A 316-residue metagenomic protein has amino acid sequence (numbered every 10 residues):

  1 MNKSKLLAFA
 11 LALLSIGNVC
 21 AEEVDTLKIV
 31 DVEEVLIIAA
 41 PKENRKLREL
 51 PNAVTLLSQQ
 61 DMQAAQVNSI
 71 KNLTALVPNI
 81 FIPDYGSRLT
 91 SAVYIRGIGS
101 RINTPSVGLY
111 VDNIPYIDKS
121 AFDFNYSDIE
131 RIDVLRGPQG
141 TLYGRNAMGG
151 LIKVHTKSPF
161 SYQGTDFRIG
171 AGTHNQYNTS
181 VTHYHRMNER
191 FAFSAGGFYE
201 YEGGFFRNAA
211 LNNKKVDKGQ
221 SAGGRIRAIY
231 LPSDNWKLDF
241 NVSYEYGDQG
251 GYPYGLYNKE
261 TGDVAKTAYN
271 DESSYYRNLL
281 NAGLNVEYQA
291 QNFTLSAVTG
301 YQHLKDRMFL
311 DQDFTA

Functional and structural regions predicted by a protein language model:
E22-Q63: Short, acidic, small-residue-rich periplasmic hinge/interaction motif at the N-terminus of Gram-negative outer-membrane
V54, M62, L73-T74, I132-G137 (+2 more regions): Non-catalytic regulatory/gating segments with a bias toward low-complexity or hydrophobic composition
I70-L73, A92-G97, Y110, V134 (+2 more regions): N-terminal periplasmic accessory domains that precede and gate Gram-negative outer-membrane beta-barrel machines
K71-I114: Extracytoplasmic beta-strand/coil segments of soluble accessory domains associated with Gram-negative outer-membrane
D112-P138, G224: Short acidic/polar hinge/loop motifs at secondary-structure boundaries that mediate gating or recognition
F122, F205-N212, G251-N258, M308-T315: Outer-membrane beta-barrel translocator domains and adjoining extracellular loop/strand segments of Gram-negative
G164, A171-E202, A210-Q249, L280: Transmembrane beta-barrel wall of Gram-negative outer-membrane proteins
K237-L280, D306-M308: Flexible loop and strand-edge segments within Gram-negative outer membrane beta-barrel domains
